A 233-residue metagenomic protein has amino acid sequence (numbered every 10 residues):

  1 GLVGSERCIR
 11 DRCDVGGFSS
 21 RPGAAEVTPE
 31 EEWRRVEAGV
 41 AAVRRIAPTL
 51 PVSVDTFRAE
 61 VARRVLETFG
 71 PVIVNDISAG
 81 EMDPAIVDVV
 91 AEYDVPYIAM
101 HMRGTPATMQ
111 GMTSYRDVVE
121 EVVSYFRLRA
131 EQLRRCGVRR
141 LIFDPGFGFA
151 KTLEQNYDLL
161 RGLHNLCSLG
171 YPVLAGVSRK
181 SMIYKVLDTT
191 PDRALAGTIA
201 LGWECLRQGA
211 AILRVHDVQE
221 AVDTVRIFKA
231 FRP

Functional and structural regions predicted by a protein language model:
G1-E6: Single conserved hydrophobic/aromatic residue that forms the stacking wall/gate of nucleotide- or nucleobase-binding
R7-C8, V225: Generic detector of short, aliphatic-rich beta-strand segments that form the cores of beta-sheets in diverse domain
R10-G17: N-terminal glycine-rich anion-binding loops that anchor highly charged ligand groups
S20-I46, L50-S53, F57-A59, L66-F69 (+2 more regions): Active-site-adjacent loop and "lid" segments of alpha/beta metabolic enzymes
G146: Acidic/histidine-rich, metal-coordinating catalytic segments
